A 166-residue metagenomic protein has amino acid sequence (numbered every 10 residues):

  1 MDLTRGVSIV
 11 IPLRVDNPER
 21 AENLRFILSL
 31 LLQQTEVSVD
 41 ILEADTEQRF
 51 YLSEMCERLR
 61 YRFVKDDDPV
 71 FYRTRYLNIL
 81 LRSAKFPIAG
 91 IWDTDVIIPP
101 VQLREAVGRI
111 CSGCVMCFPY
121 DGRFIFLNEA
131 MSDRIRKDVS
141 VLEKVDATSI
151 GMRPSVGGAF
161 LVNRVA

Functional and structural regions predicted by a protein language model:
M1-S29: N-proximal low-complexity "stem/linker" segments adjacent to membrane-targeting elements
N17, L42-L52, V96: A conserved acidic beta->alpha catalytic loop
F26-S38: Short, acidic, metal-binding catalytic loop of nucleotide-sugar glycosyltransferases
T35-Q48, R62-D66: Short beta-strand/loop segment that forms part of the nucleotide-sugar
D67-S83: Glycine-rich, basic loop-to-helix element that forms the pyrophosphate-binding segment of sugar-nucleotide handling
A84-P87, S112: Active-site acidic short loop of glycosyltransferases
F86-I97: Short beta-strand-to-loop acidic/aromatic patch adjacent to the donor-nucleotide binding site
P99-A166: Conserved catalytic core of nucleotide-sugar-dependent glycosyltransferases
